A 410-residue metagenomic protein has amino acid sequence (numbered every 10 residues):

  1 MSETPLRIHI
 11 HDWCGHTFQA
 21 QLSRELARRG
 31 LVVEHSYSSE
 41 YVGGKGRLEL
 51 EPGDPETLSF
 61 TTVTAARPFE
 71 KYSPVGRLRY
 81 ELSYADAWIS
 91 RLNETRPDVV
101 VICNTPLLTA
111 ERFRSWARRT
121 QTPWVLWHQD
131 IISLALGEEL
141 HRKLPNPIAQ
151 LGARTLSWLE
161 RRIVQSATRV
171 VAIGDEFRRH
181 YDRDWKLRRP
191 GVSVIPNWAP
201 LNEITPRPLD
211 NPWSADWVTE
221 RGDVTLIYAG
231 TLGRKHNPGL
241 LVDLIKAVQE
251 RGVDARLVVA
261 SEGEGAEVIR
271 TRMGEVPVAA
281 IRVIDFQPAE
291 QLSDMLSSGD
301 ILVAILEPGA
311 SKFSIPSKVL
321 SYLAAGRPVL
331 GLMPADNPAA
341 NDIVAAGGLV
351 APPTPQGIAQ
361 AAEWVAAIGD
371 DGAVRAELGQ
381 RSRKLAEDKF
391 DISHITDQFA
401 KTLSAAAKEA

Functional and structural regions predicted by a protein language model:
M1-E56, P200, V248, A410: N-terminal subdomain of nucleotide-sugar transferases
T17, H236, P288-M295, L302-L323 (+1 more regions): Nucleotide-sugar-dependent
P68-S73, T122-S157, N202: Acceptor-binding helix/loop patch of EC 2.4 sugar-transfer enzymes, predominantly nucleotide-sugar-dependent
E111, S115-R119, A149-A172: Membrane-proximal helix-turn-helix segments that form the acceptor-binding/catalytic region of lipid-linked
E176, W198: Carbohydrate-associated surface elements
L201, A215-H236, V242-I245: Conserved donor-binding/catalytic core segment of Leloir-type glycosyltransferases
D223, S261, A266-S293: Nucleotide-activated donor-binding/catalytic signature segment of Leloir-type glycosyltransferases, i.e., the conserved
P353-Q360, D370-L403: A charged, aromatic-enriched C-terminal amphipathic alpha-helix characteristic of glycosyltransferases across folds
